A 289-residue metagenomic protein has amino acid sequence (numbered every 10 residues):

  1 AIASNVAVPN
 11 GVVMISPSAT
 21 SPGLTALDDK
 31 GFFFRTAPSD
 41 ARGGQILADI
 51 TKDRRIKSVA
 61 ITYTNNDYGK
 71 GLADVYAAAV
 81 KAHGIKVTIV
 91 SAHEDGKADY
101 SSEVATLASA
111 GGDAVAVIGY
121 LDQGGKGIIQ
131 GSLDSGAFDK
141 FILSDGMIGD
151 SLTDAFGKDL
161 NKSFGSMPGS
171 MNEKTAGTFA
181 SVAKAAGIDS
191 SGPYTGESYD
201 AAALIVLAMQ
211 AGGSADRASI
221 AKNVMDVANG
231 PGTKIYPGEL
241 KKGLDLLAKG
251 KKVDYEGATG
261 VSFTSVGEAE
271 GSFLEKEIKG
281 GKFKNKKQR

Functional and structural regions predicted by a protein language model:
A1-R289: Extracytosolic ligand-binding ectodomains
